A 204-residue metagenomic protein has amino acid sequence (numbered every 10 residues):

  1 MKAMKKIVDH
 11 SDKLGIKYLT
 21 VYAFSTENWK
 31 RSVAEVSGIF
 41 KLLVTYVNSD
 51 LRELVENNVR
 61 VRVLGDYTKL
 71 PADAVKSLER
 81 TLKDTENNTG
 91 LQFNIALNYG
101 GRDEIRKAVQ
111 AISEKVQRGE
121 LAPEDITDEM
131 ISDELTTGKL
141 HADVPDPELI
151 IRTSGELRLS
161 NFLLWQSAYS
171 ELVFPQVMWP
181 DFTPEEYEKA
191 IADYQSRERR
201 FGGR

Functional and structural regions predicted by a protein language model:
M1-R204: Flexible, compositionally biased loop and terminal segments
